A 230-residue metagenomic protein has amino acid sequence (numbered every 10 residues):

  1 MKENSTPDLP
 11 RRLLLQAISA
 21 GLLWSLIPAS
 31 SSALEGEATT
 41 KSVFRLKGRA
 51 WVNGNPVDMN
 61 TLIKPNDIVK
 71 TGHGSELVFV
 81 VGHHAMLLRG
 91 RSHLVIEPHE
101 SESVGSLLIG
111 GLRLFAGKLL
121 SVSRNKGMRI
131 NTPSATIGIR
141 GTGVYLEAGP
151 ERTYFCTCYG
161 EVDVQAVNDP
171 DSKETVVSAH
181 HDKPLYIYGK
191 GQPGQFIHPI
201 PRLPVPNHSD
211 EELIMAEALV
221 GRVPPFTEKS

Functional and structural regions predicted by a protein language model:
M1-L9, A20: Secretory targeting signals
L14-S25, A29-P65, G72, V80-S230: Flexible, surface-exposed loop/linker segments and immediately adjacent secondary-structure boundaries
